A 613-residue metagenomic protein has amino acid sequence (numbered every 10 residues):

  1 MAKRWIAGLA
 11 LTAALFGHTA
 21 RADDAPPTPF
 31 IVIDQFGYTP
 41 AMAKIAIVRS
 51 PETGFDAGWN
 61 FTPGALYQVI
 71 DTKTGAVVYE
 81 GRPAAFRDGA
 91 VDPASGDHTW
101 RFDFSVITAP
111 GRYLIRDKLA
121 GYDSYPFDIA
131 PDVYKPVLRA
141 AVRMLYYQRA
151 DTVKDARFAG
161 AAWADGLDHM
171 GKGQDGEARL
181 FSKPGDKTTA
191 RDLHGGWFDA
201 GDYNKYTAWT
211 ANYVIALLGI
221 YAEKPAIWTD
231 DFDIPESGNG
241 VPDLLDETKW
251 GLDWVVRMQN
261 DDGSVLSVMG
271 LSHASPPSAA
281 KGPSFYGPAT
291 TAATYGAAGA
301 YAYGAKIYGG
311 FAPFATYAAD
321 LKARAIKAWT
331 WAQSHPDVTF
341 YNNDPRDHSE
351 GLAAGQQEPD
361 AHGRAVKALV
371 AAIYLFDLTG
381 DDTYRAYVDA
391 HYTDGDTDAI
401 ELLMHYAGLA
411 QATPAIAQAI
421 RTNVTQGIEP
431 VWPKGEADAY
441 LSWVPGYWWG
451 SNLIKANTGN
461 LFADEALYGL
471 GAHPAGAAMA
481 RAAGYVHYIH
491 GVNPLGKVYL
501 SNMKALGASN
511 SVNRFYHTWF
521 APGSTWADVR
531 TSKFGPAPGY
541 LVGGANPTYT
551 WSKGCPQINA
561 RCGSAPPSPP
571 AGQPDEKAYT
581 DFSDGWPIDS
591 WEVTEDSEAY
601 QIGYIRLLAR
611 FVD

Functional and structural regions predicted by a protein language model:
A7-L15: Hydrophobic helical h-region of N-terminal Sec-dependent signal peptides in bacterial secretory/periplasmic proteins
H18-A22: Sec/Tat signal peptide C-region and signal peptidase I cleavage site
D23-P27: Proline/serine/threonine-rich low-complexity linkers at boundaries of modular beta-sandwich domains
I31-G121, R143, Y147-A211, I215 (+4 more regions): Aromatic (Trp/Tyr) and acidic
D123-I129: Edge beta-strands of extracellular beta-sandwich domains
E236, G240: Acidic, glycine-anchored loop motifs typical of Ca2+
V241-S264: Carboxylate/His-rich catalytic cores and anion/metal-binding grooves
I326-T330, D337: Hydrophobic, small-residue-rich alpha-helical packing segments that form membrane-like cores
